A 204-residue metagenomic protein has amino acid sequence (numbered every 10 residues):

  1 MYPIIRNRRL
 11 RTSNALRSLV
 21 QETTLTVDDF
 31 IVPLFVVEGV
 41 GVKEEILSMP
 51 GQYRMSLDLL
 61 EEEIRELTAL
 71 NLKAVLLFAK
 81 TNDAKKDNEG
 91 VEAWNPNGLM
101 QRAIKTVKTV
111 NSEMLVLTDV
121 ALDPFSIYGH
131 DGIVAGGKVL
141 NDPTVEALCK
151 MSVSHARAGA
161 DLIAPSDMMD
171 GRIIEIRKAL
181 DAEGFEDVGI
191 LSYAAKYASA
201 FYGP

Functional and structural regions predicted by a protein language model:
M1-Q21: N-terminal amphipathic/basic leader segments beginning at the initiator methionine
Y2, S13, L25-I31, V37-P204: Alpha/beta enzyme core
